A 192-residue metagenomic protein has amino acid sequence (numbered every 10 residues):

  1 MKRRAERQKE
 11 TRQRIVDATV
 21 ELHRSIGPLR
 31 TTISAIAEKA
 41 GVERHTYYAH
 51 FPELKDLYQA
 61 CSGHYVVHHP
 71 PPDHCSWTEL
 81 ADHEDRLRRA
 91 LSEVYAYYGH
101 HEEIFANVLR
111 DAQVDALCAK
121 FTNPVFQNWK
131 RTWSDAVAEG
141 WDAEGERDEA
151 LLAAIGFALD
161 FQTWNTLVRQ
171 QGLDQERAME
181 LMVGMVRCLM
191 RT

Functional and structural regions predicted by a protein language model:
M1-V42, K55-D56: Basic, helix-initiating cap at the start of DNA-binding domains
H23, D56-Y65, V125: Alpha-helical DNA-contacting segments of helix-turn-helix folds
I33, S62-P70: Short, basic, alpha-helical segments at the C-terminal edge of helix-turn-helix-like DNA-binding modules
H45: Key DNA-contact positions within bacterial/archaeal DNA-binding proteins
A60, D73-E103, F126: Hydrophobic alpha-helical connector segments
S92, A96-L109, A116-D142, E149-A153 (+1 more regions): Amphipathic alpha-helical packing segments from all-alpha helical-bundle domains
D135, L152-L173, C188-T192: Amphipathic C-terminal alpha-helical segment
